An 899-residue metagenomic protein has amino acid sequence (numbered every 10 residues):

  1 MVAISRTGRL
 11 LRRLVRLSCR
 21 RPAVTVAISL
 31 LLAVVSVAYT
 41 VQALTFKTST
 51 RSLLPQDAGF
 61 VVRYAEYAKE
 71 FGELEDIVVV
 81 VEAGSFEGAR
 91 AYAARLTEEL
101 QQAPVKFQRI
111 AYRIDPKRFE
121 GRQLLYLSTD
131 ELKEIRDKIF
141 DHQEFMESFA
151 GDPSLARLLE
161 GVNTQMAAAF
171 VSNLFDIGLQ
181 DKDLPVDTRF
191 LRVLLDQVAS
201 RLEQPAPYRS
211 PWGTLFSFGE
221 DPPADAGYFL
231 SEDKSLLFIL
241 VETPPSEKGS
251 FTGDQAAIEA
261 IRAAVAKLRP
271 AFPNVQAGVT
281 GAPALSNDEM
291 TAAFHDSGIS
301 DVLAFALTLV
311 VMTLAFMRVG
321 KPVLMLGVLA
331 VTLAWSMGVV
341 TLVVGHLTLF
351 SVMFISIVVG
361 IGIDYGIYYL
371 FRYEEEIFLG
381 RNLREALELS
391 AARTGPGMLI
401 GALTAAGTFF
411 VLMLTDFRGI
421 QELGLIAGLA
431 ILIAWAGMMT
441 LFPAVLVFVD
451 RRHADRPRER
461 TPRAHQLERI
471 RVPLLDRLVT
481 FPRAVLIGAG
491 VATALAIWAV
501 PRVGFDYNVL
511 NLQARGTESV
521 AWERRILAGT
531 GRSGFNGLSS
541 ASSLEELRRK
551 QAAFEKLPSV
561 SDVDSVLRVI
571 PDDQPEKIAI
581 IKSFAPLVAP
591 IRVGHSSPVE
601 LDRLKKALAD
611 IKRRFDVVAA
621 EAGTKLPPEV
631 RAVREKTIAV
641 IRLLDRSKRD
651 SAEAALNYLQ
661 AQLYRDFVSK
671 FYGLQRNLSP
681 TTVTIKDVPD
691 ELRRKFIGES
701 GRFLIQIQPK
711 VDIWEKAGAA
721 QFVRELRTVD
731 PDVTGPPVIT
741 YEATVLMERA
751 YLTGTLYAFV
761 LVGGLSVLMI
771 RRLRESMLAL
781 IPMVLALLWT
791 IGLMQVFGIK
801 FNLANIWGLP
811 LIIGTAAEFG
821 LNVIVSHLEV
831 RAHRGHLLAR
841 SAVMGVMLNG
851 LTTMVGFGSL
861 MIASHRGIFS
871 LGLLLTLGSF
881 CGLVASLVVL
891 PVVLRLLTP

Functional and structural regions predicted by a protein language model:
M1-T48, S52-L53, G59-E66, P245-T252 (+2 more regions): Membrane-embedded transmembrane helical bundles of large multi-pass transporters/channels
V2-F305: Membrane-proximal extracytoplasmic
T40-G84, R90-A91, G121, H142 (+10 more regions): Solvent-exposed, non-transmembrane loop/terminal regulatory segments of multi-pass membrane proteins
V81-G88, V241-F251, T280-S286, L512-R515 (+6 more regions): Structural beta->alpha junctions
R113-G121, L567-A579, V738-T744: Short proline/glycine- and acidic-rich turn/helix-capping motifs at secondary-structure junctions
G121-I139, Q574-I591, L746-L756: Short, low-order "capping/linker" segments at domain edges
N173-V319, K612-F759: Extracytoplasmic
K577-V640: Charged, amphipathic alpha-helical linkers/stalks
